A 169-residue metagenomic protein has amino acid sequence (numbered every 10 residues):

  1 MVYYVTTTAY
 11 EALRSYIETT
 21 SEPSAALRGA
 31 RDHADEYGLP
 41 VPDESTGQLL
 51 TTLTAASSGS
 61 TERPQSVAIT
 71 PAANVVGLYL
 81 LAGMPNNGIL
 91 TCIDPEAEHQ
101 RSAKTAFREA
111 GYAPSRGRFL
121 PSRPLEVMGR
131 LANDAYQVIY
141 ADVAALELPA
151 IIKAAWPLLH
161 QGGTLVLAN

Functional and structural regions predicted by a protein language model:
M1-V138, V143-V166: A short alpha-helical cap/connector motif
